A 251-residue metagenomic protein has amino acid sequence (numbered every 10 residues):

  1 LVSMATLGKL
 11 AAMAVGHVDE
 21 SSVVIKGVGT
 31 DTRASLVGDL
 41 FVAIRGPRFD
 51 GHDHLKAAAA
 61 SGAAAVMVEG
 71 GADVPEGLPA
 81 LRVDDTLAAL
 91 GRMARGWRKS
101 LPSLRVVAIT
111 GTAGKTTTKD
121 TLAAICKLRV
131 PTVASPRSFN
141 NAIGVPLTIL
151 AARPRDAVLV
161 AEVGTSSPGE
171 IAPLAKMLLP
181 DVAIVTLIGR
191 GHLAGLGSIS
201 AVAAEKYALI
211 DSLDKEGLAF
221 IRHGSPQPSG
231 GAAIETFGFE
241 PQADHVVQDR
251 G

Functional and structural regions predicted by a protein language model:
L1-R92, G96: N-terminal leader/targeting and accessory segments in enzymes
E20-S21, M67-V68, R82-V83, T132-P136 (+2 more regions): General beta-strand structural signal in soluble alpha/beta enzymes
V66-V74, R222-Q227, F239-E240: Short, polar loop motifs at secondary-structure junctions
D85-L90, N141, F239-V246: A short acidic, often aromatic-flanked loop/helix-cap motif at beta-alpha or helix-coil junctions that lines enzyme
A89-G217, Q227-A233: Phosphate-binding loop of NTP-binding sites
S200-A203, A232-G251: Adenine nucleotide phosphate-binding catalytic loops in nucleotide-utilizing enzymes
A219, G224, V247: Long, charge-dense, solvent-exposed interaction surfaces that engage phosphate-rich ligands
